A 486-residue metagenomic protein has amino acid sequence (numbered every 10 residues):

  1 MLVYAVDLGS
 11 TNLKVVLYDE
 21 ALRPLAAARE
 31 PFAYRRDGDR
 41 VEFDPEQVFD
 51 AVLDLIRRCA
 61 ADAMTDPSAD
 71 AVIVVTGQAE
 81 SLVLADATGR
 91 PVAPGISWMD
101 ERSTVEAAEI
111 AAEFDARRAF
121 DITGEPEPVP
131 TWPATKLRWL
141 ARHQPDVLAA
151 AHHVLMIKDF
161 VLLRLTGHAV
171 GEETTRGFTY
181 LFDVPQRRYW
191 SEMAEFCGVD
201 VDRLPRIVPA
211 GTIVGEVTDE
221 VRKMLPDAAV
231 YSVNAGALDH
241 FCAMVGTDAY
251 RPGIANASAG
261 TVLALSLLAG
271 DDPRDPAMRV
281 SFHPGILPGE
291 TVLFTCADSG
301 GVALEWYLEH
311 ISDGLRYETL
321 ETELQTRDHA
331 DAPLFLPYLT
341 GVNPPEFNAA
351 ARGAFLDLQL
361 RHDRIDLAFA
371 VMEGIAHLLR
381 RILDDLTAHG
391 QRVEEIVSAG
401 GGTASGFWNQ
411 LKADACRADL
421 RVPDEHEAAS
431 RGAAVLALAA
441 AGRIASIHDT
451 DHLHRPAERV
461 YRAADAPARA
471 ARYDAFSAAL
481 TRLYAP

Functional and structural regions predicted by a protein language model:
M1-P94, D219-K223, D227-V233, C416-L420 (+1 more regions): N-terminal glycine/serine-rich phosphate-binding loop of ATP-dependent small-molecule kinases, especially carbohydrate
A5-V6, T104, A111-E127, T135-V170 (+4 more regions): Active-site core segments that coordinate phosphate-bearing ligands/cofactors across diverse enzyme families
A33-R36, E101-S103, G301-V302: A short local loop/turn or secondary-structure capping micro-motif enriched for an aromatic residue
A61-W98, T123-P133, L162-D183, R206-P209 (+1 more regions): Short beta-strand-loop/turn "lid" adjacent to the catalytic site in phosphate-handling enzymes
D66-A69, D200-R203, R392: Short loop/turn motifs at secondary-structure junctions
A93-A107, P423: Short, acidic/small-residue loops that bind anionic groups at enzyme active sites
C197-P209: A conserved helix-loop-beta module that forms one wall/lid of the active-site cleft in ATP-utilizing catalytic domains
